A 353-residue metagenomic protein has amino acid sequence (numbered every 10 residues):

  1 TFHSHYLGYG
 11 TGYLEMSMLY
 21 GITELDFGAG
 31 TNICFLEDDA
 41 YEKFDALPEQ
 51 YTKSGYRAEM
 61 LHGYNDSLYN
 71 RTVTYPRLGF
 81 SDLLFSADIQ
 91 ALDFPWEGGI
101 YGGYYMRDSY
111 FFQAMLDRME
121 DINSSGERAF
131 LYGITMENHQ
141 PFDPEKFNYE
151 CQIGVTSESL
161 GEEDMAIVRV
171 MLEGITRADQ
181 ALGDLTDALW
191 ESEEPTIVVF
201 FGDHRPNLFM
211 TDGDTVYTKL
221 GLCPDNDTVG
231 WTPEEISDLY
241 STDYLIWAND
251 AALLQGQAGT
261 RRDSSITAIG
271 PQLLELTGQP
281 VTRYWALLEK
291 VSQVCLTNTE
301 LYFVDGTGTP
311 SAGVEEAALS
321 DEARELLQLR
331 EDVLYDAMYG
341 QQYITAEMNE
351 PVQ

Functional and structural regions predicted by a protein language model:
T1-Q353: Solvent-exposed soluble domains appended to multi-pass membrane proteins
